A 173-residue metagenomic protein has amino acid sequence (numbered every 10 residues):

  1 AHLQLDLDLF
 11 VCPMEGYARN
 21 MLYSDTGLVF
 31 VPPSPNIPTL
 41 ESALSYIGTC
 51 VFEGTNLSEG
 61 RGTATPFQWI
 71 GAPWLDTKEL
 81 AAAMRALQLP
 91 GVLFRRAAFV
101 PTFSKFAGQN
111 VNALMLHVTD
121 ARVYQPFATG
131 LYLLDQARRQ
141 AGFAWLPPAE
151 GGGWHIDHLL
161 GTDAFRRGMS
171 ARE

Functional and structural regions predicted by a protein language model:
A1-T49: Conserved anion/nucleotide-ligand pocket segment
H2, L44-N56, T129-A144: Hydrophobic transmembrane alpha-helix bundles
Q4, G60-A64, Q109-V111: Short gly/pro-enriched beta-turn/loop segments at secondary-structure junctions
L7-D8, T65, P90, N112: A generic secondary-structure signal marking the coil-to-beta-strand transition
F10-V11, Q68, M115: Structured core elements
N20, N36, N56, N110-N112: Detector for Asparagine
F30-K78: Active-site-lining helix/loop region of Rossmann-like oxidoreductase modules
G71-R172: Conserved functional hotspot residues or short segments at active or partner-binding sites across diverse domains
